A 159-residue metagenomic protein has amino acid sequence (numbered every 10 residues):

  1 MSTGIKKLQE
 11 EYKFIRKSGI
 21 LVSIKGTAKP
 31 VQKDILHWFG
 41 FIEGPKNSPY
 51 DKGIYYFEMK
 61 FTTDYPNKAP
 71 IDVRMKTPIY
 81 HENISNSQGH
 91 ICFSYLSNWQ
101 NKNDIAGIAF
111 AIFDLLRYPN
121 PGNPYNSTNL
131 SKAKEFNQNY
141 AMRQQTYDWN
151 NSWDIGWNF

Functional and structural regions predicted by a protein language model:
M1-K33: N-terminal leader/pro-regions and domain N-caps
S2-I15, F41, A69-F159: Domain-scale recognition of soluble eukaryotic interaction modules
I24-T27, I42-P45, M59, P78: Eukaryotic intrinsically disordered and solvent-exposed regulatory patches
K29-Q32, K46-N47, W99-D104: Conserved, non-catalytic sequence blocks in retroelement Pol enzymes and Pol-derived host proteins
L36-G40: A short beta-strand-loop element at or near the start of a globular domain
P45-K52, D64: Short, cysteine-centered beta-strand-loop-beta hairpins and adjacent loop/turn segments enriched in charged/polar
M59-P70: Proline-anchored loop/turn motifs at beta-strand termini and strand-loop-strand connectors
